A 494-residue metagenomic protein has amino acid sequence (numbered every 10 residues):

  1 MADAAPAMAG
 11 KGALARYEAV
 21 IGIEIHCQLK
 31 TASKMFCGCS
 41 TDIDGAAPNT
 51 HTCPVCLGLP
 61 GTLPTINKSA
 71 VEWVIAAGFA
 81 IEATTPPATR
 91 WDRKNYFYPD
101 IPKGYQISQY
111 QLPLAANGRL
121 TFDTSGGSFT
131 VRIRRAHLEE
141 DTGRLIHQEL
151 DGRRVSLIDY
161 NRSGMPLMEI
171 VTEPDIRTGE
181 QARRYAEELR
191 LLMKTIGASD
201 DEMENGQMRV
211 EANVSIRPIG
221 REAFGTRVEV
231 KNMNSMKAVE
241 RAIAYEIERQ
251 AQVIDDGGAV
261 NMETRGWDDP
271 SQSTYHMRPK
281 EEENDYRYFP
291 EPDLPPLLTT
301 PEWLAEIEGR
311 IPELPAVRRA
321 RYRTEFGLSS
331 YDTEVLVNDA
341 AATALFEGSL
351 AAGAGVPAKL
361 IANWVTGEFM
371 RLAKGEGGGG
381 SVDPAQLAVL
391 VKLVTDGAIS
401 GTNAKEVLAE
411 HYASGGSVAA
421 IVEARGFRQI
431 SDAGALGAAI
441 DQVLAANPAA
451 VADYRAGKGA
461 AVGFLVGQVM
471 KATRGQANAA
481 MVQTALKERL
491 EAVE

Functional and structural regions predicted by a protein language model:
A2-E313, T324, S330, A352-G355 (+1 more regions): Basic, nucleic-acid-interacting segments
A15, G327, A351-I361, D396-I399 (+1 more regions): Structural motif
A77, E246, S349, W364 (+8 more regions): Amphipathic alpha-helical segments in well-ordered regions
Y160-M165, M203-V210, I219-G220, Q429-E494: C-terminal non-catalytic interaction appendages of large macromolecular assemblies
N205-P218, Y286, R323-G348, A358-G375 (+2 more regions): Core structural elements
W303-R310, V317, G348-V356, L387-I399: Extended, non-catalytic structural segments that build the interaction scaffolds of large macromolecular assemblies
N338-G355, E368-E376, D383-L390, V443-D453: Short amphipathic alpha-helical segments and their helix-coil junctions
G378-K392, A398-A472: Strongly charged, low-complexity linkers/loops
